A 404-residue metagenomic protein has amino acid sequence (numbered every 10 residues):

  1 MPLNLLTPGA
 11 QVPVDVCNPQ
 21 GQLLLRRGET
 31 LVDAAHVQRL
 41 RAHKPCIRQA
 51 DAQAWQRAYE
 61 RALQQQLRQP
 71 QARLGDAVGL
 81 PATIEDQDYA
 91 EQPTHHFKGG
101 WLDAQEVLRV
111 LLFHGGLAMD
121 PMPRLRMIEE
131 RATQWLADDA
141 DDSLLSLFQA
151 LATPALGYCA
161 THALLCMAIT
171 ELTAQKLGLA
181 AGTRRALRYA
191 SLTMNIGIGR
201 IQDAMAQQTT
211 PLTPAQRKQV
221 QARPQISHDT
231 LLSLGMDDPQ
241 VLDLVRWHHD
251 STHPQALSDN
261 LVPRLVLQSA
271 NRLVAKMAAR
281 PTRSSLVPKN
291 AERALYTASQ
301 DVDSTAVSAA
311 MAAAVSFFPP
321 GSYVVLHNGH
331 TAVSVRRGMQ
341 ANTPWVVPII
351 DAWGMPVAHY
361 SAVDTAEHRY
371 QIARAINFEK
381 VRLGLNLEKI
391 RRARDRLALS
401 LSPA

Functional and structural regions predicted by a protein language model:
M1-G115, M277, P281-A404: Terminal helices and disordered tails flanking the catalytic cores of nucleotide-processing hydrolases
L3, P13, Q22, Q202-D203 (+2 more regions): Generic secondary-structure boundary/loop-capping signal
C17, G178-L179, Q255: Hydrophobic alpha-helical segments with strong N-terminal bias
G21, A181, L257-S258: Short hydrophobic/aromatic segments of transmembrane alpha-helices and their interfaces
V37-Q38, E171, H228: Short glycine-/small-residue-rich flexible loop motifs, especially phosphate/cofactor-binding loops
R41, Q175, L232: Short polybasic/polar patches that bind polyanions
L74-Q221, G235-D238: Acidic/His-rich, divalent-metal-binding segments that scaffold phosphate/diphosphate chemistry
C166, A186-Q202, Q208, A215-M311 (+4 more regions): Alpha-helical scaffolding flanking metal-ion-dependent phosphate/phosphodiester catalytic sites
